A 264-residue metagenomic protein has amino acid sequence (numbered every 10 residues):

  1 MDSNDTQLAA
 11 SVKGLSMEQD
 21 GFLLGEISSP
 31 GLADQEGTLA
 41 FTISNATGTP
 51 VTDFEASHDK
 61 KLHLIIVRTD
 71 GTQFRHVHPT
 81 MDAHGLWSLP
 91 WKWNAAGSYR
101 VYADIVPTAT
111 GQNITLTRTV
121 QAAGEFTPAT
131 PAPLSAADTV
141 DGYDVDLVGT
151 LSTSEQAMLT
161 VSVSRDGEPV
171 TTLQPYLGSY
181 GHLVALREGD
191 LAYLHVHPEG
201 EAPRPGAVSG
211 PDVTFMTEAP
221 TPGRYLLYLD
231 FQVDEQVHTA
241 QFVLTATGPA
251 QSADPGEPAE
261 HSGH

Functional and structural regions predicted by a protein language model:
M1-H264: Intrinsically disordered, low-complexity terminal tails/loops enriched in metal-binding residues
